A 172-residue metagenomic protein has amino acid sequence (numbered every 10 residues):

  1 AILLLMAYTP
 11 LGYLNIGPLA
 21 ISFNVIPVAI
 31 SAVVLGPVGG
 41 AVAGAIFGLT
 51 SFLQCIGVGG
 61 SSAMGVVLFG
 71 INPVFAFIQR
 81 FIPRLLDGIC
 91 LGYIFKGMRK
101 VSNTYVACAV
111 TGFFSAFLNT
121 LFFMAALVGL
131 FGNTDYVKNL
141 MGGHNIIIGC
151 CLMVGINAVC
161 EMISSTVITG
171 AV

Functional and structural regions predicted by a protein language model:
A1-V172: Loop-helix junctions at membrane interfaces
